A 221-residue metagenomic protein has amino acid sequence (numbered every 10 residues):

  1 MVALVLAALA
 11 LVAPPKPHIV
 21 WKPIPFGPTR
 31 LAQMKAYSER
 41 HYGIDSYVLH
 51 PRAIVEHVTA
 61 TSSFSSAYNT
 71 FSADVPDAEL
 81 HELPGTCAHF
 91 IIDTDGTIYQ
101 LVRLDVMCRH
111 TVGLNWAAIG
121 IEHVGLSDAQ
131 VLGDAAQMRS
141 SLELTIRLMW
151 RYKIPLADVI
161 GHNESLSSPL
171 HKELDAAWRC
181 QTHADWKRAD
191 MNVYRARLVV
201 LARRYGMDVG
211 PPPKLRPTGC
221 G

Functional and structural regions predicted by a protein language model:
V2-A10: Sec-dependent N-terminal signal peptides
L9-T111: N-terminal catalytic cores of peptidoglycan-degrading enzymes
P14-R30, V48, S127-G221: Basic/polar, cationic surfaces and motifs that engage anionic cell-wall and phosphate/carboxylate ligands
I54, V112-H123: Short coil-to-beta-strand
T59, V124-L126: Short strand-loop junctions, especially beta-strand C-caps/beta-turns that link beta-sheets to coils or alpha-helices
F71-V75, M107-R109, N115-A118, S140 (+2 more regions): General N-terminal targeting signals
